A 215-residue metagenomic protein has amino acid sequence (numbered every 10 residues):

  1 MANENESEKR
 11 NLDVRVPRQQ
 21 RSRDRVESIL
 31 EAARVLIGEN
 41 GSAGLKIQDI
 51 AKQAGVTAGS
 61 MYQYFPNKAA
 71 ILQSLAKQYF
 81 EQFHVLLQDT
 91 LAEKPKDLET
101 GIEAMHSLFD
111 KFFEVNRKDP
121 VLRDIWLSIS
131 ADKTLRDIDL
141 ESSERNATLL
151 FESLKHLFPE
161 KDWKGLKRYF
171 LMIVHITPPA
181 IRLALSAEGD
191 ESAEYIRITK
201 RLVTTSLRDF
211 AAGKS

Functional and structural regions predicted by a protein language model:
M1-D24, A211-S215: N-terminal intrinsically disordered/low-complexity leader segments
N11, R15-V16, V35, G44-K46 (+2 more regions): Short glycine/proline-centered loop/turn elements that form peptide/ligand docking sites
S22-A33, I50, L75-F83: Generic hydrophobic, amphipathic alpha-helix propensity
S28, L36-A70, S74: Helix-turn-helix
Q78-A104: Amphipathic alpha-helical linker/stalk segments
V85-Q88, E103-D110, E114-K118, K133-F158 (+4 more regions): Amphipathic alpha-helical packing segments from all-alpha helical-bundle domains
L91, V115-T134, F151, P179-L185: Amphipathic alpha-helical segments used for helix-helix packing
E152, V174-S192, T205-S215: Amphipathic C-terminal alpha-helical segment
